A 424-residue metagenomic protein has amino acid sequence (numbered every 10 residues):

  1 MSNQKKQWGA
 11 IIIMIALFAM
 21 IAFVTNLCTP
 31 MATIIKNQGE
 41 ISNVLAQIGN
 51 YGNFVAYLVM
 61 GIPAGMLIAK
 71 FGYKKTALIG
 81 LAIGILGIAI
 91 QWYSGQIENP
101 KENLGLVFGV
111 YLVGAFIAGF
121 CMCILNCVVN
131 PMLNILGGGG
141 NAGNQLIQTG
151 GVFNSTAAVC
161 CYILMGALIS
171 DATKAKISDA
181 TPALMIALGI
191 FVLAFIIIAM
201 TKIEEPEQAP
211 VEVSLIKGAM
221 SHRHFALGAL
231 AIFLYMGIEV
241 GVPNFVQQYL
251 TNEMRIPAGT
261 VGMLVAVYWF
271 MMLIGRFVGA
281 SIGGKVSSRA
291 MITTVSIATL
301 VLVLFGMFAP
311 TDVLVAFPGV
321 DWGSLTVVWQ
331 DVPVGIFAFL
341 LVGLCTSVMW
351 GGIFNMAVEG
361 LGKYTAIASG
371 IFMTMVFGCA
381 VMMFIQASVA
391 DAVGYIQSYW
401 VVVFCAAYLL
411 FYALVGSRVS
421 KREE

Functional and structural regions predicted by a protein language model:
G9-I41, N126-N130, V242-L250: Extracytoplasmic
C28-A32, S221-A266, I274: Extracytoplasmic gate region of multi-pass secondary transporters
I48-I68, A266-V278, G378-V381: Central cavity-lining transmembrane alpha-helices of secondary-active solute carriers, predominantly the Major
M60-K75, G275-S288, V313-L314, A390: Helix-to-loop junctions at the C-terminal end of transmembrane segments in multipass secondary transporters
A82-L104, A298-V328: C-terminal ends and interior cores of transmembrane alpha-helices in multi-pass membrane transporters/permeases
I124-G138, T346-G362: Intracellular juxtamembrane helix-capping segments at the cytosolic ends of symmetry-related transmembrane helices
N130, G143-T201: Helix-loop-helix hairpin linking two adjacent transmembrane segments in secondary transporters
